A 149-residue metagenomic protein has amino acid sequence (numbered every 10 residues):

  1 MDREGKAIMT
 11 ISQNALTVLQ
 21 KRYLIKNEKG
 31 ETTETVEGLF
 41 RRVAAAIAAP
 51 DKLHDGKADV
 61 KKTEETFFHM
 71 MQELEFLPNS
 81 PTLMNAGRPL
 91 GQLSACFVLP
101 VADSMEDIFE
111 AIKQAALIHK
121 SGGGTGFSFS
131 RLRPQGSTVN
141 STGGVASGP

Functional and structural regions predicted by a protein language model:
M1-P149: Extended catalytic cores of very large enzyme megasubunits
